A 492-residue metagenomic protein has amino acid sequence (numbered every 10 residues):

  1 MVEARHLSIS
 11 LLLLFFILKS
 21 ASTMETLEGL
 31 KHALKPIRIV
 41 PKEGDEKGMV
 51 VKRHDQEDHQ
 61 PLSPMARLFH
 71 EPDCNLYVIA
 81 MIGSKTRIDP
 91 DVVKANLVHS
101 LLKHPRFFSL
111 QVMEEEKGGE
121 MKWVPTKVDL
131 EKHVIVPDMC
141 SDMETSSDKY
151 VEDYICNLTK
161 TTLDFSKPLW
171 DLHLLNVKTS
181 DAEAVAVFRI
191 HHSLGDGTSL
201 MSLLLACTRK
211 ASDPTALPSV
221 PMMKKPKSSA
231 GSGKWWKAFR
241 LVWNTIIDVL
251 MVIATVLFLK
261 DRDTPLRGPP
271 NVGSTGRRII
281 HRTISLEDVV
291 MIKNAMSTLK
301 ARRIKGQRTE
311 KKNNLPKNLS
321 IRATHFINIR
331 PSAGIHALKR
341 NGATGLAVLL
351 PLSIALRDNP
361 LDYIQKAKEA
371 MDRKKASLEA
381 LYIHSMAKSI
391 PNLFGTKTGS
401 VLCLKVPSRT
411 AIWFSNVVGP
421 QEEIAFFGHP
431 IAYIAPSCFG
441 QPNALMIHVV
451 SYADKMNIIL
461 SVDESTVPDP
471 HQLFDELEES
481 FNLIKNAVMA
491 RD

Functional and structural regions predicted by a protein language model:
M1-L11: Classical eukaryotic N-terminal signal peptides for Sec-dependent ER targeting/secretion, especially the positively
R5-H6, M24-T26: Alpha-helical structural context detector biased toward long hydrophobic helices
F16-E25: N-terminal signal peptide
E25-Q60, H70, I79-N443, I447-E478 (+1 more regions): Soluble acyl-CoA-dependent acyltransferase catalytic core bearing the H(X)4D motif
A66-R67: N-terminal-proximal low-complexity accessory segments that begin disordered and transition into the first
